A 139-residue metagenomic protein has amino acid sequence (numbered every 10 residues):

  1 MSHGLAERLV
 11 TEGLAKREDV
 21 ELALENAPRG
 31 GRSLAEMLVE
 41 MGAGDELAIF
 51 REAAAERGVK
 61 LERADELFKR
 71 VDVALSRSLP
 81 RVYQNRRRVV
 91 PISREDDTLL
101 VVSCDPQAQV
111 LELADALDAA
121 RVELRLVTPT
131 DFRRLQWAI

Functional and structural regions predicted by a protein language model:
M1-R32, M37-R57, E62: An alpha-helical, amphipathic repeat domain used for nucleic-acid recognition, typified by the mTERF helical solenoid
L9, G13, D97-S103, L124: Short cationic amphipathic helices and targeting signals
A35, V39-A120, P129-Q136: Polyanionic, low-complexity intrinsically disordered segments
